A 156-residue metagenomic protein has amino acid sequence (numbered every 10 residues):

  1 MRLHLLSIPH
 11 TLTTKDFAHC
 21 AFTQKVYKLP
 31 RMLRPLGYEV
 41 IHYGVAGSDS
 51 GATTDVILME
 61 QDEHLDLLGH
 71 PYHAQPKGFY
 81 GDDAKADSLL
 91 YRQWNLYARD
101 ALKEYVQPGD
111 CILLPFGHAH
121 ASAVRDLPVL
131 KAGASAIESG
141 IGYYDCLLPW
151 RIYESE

Functional and structural regions predicted by a protein language model:
M1-D55: N-terminal subdomain of nucleotide-sugar transferases
P9-L12, A46-S50, G117-A121, G142-Y144 (+1 more regions): Short, solvent-exposed loop/turn segments at secondary-structure junctions
K15, A52, S122-D126, L148: Short glycine-/acidic-enriched loop or helix-start segments at secondary-structure transitions that form or flank
Y27-R31, R99-K103, A121-P128, I141: Short amphipathic alpha-helical segments and helix-helix/interface helices
P30-I41, P108, P128-A136: Structural alpha-beta junctions
T53-A84: Conserved nucleotide-sugar phosphate-binding/catalytic loop shared by glycosyltransferases and other
K77-N95, R99-H120, S135-S139: Short N-terminal targeting/anchoring amphipathic segment
D110-H118, L127-E156: Active-site proximal beta-strand in glycosyltransferases
